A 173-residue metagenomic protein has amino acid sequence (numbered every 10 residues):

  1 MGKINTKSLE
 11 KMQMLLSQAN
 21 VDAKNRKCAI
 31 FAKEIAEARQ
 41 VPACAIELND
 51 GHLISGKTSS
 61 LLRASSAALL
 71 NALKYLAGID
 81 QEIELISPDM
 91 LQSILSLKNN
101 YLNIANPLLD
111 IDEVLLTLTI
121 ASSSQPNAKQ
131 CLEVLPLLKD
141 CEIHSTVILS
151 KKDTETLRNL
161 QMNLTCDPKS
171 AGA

Functional and structural regions predicted by a protein language model:
M1-C28: Short, compositionally biased leader-like segments
L16, N20, F31-A38, Q81-E84 (+1 more regions): C-terminal binding/interaction regions
N25, A29-A32, L69: A general structural signal for well-ordered alpha-helical packing
A43-E47, G51: Short beta-strand scaffold segments in enzyme catalytic cores
I54-S55: Generic structural signal for well-ordered beta-strand positions
L61-A77: A short, polar/charged loop-to-alpha-helix boundary motif
